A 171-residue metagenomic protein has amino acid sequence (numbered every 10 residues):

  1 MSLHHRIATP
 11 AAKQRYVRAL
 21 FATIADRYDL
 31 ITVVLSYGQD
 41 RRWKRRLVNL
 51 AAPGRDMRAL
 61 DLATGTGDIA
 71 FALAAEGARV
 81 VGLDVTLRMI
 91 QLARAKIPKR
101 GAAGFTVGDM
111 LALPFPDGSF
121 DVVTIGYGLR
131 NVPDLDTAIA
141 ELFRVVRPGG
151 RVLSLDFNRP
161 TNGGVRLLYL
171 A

Functional and structural regions predicted by a protein language model:
M1-R27: N-terminal, positively charged/glycine-rich alpha-helical extensions of SAM-dependent methyltransferases
R27, Y37-M57: Conserved alpha-helix/loop element of class I SAM-dependent methyltransferases that forms part of the SAM/SAH-binding
Y28, V123-T124: Hydrophobic beta-strand segment of the Class I
R58-A112: Class I SAM-dependent methyltransferase SAM/SAH-binding core
L111-V122: A short acidic, Gly/Pro-enriched loop at the edge of an enzyme's catalytic core that lines a small-molecule cofactor
I125-L129, L155: Residues lining the SAM
D136-P148: A short glycine-rich, Lys/Arg-flanked "PGG" loop and its adjoining helix->strand segment in the class I
R151-A171: Conserved class I S-adenosyl-L-methionine
